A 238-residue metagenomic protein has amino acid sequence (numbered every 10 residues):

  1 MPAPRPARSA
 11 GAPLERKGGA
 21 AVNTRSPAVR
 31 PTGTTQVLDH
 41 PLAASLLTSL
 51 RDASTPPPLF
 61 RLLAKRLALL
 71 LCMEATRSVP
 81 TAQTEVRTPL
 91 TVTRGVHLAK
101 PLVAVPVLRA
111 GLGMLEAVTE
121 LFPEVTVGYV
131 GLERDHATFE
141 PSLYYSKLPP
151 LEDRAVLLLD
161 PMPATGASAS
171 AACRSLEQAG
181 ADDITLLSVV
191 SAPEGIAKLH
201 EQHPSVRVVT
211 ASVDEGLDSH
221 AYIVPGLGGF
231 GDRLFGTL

Functional and structural regions predicted by a protein language model:
P2-L238: PRPP-associated nucleotide enzymes
